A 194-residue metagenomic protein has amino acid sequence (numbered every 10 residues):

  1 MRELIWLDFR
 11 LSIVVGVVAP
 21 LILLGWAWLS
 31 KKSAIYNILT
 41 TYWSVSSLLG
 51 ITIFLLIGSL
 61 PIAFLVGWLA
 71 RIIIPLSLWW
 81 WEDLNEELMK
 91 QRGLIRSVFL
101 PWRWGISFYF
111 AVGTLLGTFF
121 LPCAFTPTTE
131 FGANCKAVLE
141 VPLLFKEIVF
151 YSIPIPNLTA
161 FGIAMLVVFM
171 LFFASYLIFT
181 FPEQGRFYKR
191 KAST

Functional and structural regions predicted by a protein language model:
M1-P20, P156-I163: Hydrophobic transmembrane alpha-helical segments in integral membrane proteins
M1-W6, G25-I35: Short juxtamembrane and helix-loop transition motifs at transmembrane-helix boundaries in membrane proteins
V15-K32, A174-L177: N-terminal signal-anchor/start-transfer transmembrane helix
P20-G25, S46-L55: Hydrophobic, membrane-inserted alpha-helices
K31, L56-F64: Membrane-interface helix caps and helix-loop-helix hairpins in membrane proteins
A34-W43: Membrane-interfacial loop-to-transmembrane alpha-helix junctions, especially the N-terminal start
L49, F64-C135: Membrane-proximal helix-loop-helix units in multi-pass membrane proteins
W104-T194: C-terminal membrane-adjacent module
